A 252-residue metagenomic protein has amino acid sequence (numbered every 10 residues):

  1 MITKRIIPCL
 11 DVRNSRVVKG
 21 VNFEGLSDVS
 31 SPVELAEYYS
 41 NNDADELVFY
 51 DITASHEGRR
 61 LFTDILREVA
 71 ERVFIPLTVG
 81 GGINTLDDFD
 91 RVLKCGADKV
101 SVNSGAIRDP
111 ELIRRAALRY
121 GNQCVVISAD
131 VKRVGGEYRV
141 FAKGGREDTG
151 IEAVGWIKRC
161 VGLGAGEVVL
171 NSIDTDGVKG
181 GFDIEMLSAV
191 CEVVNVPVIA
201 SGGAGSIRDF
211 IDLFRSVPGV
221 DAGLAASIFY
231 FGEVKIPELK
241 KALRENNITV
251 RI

Functional and structural regions predicted by a protein language model:
R5-L10, K19, L47-F49, L77-G81 (+5 more regions): Hydrophobic faces of well-ordered beta-strands that scaffold small-molecule active sites in alpha/beta enzyme cores
D11, Y39, L47, V79 (+6 more regions): Conserved, mostly hydrophobic/aromatic
V12-N14, V18-K19, A97-L170, D174-T175: Conserved anion-binding
E46-D64, S104, V169-G180: Glycine-rich, proline-tolerant flexible connector loops at the mouths of alpha/beta enzymes
T53, L61-Y120: Glycine/small-residue-rich loop that forms an oxyanion/phosphate-binding "nest" at active or ligand-binding sites
E57-T78, R115-D130, G180-G205, N247-I248: Alpha-helix-loop-beta-strand connector modules within alpha/beta enzyme cores
L77-G96, E185-V220: Catalytic cores of alpha/beta
I113-Y120, F214-I252: C-terminal helical cap(s) of enzyme catalytic domains, especially alpha/beta-barrels
